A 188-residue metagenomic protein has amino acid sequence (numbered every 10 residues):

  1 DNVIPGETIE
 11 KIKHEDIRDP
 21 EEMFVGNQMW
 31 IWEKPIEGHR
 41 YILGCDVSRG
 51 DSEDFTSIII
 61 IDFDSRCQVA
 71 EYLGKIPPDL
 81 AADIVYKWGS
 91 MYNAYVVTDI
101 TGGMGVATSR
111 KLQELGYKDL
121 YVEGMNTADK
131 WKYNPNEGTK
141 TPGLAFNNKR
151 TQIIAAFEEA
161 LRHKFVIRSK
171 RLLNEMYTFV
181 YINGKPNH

Functional and structural regions predicted by a protein language model:
D1-N134, T139, L144-N147, T151 (+2 more regions): RNase H-like, metal-dependent nuclease domains and their acidic two-metal-ion catalytic environment used
